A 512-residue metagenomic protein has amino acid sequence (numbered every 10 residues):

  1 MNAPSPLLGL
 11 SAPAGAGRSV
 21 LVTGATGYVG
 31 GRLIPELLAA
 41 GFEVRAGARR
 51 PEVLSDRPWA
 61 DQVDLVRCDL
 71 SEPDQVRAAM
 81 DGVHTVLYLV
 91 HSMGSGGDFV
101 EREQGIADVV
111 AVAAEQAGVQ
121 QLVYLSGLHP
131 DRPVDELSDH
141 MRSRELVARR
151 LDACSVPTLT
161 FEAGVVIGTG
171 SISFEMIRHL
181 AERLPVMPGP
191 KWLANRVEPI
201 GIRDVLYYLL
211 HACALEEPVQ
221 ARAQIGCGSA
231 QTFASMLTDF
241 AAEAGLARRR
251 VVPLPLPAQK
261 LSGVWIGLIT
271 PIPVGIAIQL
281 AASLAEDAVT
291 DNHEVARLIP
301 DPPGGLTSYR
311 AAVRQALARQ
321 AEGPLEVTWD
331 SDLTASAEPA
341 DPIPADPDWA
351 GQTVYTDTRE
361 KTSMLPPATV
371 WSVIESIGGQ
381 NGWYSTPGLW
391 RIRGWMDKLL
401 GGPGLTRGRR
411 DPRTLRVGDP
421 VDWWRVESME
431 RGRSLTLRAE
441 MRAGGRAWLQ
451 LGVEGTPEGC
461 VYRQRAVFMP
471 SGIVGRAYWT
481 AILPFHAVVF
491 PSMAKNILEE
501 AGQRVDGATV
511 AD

Functional and structural regions predicted by a protein language model:
N2-A3, L8-A14, H211-Q279, D287-R359: Mid/C-terminal beta-alpha module of Rossmann-like enzyme folds, strongest in SDR-family dehydrogenases/epimerases
L8-A40: N-terminal Rossmann NAD(P)H-binding glycine-rich loop of SDR-like oxidoreductase domains
P13, L33, A40, P133-A244 (+1 more regions): Oxidoreductase cofactor-interface core, primarily capturing Rossmann-like NAD(P)-dependent enzymes
T23, G47, L89, L122-L128 (+1 more regions): SDR active-site strand-loop-helix element
E52-A117, G127-E136: NAD(P)H-binding glycine-rich loop region in Rossmannoid oxidoreductase-like domains and their noncatalytic homologs
V354-T356, T362-W371, E375-G444, N496-E499: Glycine-rich portal/gate segments that line the openings of hydrophobic small-molecule binding cavities
A439-A487: Beta-strand/loop substructures that line and gate deep hydrophobic ligand-binding cavities in soluble
P470, G475-D512: A conserved amphipathic terminal alpha-helix motif
